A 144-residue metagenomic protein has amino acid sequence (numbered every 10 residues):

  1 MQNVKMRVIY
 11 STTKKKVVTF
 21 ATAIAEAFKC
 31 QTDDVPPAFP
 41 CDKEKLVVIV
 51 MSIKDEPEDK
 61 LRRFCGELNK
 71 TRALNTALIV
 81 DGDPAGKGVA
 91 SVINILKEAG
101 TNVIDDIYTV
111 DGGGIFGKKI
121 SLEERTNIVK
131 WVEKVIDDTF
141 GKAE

Functional and structural regions predicted by a protein language model:
N3-V4, A23-Q31, K43-E144: FMN-binding flavodoxin-like domain, especially the glycine-rich phosphate-binding loop
K5-T12: Short hydrophobic beta-strand segments
K15-F20: Short N-terminal binding/cap micro-motifs at the start of the first secondary-structure element
D34-D42: Short beta-edge strand/loop motif at the mouth of beta-sheet-based domains
